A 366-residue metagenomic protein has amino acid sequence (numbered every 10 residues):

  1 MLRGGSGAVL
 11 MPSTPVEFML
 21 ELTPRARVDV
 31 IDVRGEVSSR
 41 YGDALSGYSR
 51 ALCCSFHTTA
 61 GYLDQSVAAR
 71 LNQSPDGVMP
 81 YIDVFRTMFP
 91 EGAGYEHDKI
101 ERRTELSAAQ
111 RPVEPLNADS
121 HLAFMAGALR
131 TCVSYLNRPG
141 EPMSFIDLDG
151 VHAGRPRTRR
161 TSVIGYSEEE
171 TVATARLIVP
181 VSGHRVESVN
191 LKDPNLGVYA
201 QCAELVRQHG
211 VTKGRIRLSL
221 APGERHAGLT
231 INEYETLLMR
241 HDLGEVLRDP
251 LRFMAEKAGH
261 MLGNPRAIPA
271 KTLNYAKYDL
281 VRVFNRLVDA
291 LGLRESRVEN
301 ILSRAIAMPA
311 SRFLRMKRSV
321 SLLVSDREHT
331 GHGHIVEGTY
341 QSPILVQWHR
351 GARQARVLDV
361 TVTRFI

Functional and structural regions predicted by a protein language model:
L2-I366: Active-site histidine-anchored catalytic micro-motif
